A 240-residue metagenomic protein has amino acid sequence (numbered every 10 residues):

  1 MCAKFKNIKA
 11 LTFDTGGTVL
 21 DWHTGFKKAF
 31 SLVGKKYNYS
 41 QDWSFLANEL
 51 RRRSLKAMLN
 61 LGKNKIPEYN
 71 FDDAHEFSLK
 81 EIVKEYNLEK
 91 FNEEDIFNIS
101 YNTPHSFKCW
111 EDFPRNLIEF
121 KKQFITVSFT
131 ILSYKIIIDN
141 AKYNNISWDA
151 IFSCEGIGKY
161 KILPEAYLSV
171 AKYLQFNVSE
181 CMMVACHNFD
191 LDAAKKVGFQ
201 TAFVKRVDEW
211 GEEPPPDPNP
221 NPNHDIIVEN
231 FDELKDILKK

Functional and structural regions predicted by a protein language model:
M1-L11, I118, L132-K240: Asp-based, Mg2+/Mn2+-dependent phosphohydrolase catalytic module
C2-R52, E85: Active-site neighborhood of HAD-like aspartate-dependent phosphohydrolases
W22, F107-W110, W148, H224: Tryptophan-centric aromatic hotspots in well-structured domains and transmembrane helices
F26-F30, G34, L50-S54, H75-E76 (+2 more regions): Hydrophobic alpha-helical core bundles mediating ligand binding, dimerization, or RNAP-core interactions
K28-L32, E49, F77-E81, R115 (+3 more regions): Alpha-helical elements of Rossmann-like donor-binding domains used by nucleotide-donor carbohydrate transfer enzymes
Y39, K122-I125, F199: A generic structural motif
S44, E49-N98: A metal-dependent, Asp-based hydrolase signature
E94-Y143, I151-C154: Substrate-recognition element of Asp-dependent hydrolases with the DxDx(T/V) motif
